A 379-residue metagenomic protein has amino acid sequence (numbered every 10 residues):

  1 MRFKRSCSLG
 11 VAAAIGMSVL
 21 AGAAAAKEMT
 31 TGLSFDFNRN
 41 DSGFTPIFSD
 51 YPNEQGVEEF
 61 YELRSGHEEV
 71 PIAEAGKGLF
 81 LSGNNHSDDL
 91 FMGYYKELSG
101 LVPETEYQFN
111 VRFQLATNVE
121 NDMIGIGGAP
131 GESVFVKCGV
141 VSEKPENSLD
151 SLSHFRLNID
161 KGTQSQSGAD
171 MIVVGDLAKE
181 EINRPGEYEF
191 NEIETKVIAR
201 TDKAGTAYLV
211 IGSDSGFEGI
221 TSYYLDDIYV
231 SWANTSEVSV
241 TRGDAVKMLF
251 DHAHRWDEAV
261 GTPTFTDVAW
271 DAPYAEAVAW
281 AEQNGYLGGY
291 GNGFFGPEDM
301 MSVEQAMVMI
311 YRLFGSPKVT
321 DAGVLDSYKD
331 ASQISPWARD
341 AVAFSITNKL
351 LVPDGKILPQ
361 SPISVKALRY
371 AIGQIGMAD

Functional and structural regions predicted by a protein language model:
S18-A25, N234-E276, Q283-R339, T347 (+2 more regions): Feature responds to low-complexity, polar/acidic, surface-exposed segments characteristic of secreted/exported proteins
K27-G56: Extracellular carbohydrate-recognition regions
L63-G93: Surface-exposed, low-complexity/disordered Ser/Thr/Gly/Pro/Asn-rich loops and linkers
H86-V102, N191-T195: Short beta-strands within extracellular/lumenal beta-sheet-rich domains
E106-E120, S213: A short beta-strand element within beta-rich, extracytoplasmic domains of secreted/secretory-pathway proteins
L152-T206: Short, surface-exposed tryptophan/glycine-enriched loops that mediate extracellular molecular recognition
A178, V210-G219: Short beta-strand-plus-loop segments that form exposed binding edges in beta-rich domains
E187-F190, T201-D202, S215-W232, S361-P362: Extracellular carbohydrate recognition
